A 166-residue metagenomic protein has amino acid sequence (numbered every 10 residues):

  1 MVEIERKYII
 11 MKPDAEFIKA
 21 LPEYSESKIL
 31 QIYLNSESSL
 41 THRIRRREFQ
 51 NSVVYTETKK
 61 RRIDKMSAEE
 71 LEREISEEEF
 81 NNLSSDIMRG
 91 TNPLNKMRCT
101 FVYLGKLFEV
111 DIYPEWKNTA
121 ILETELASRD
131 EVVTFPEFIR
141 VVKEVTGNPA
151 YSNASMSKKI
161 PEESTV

Functional and structural regions predicted by a protein language model:
M1-V166: Phosphate-end processing signature that detects enzymes handling 5′-triphosphorylated RNA and polyphosphate
